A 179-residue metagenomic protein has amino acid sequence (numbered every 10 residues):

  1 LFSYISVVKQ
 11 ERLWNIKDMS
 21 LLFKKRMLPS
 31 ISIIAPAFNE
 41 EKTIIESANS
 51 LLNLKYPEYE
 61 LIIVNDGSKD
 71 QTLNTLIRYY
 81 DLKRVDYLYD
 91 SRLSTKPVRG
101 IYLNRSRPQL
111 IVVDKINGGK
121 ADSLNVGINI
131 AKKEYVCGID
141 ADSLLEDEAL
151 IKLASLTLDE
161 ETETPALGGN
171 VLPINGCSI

Functional and structural regions predicted by a protein language model:
L1-M27: N-terminal membrane-anchoring/stem segments of glycan-assembly enzymes
P29-S32, E60: Cell-envelope/extracellular polymer assembly enzymes that use nucleotide-activated donors
S47, R92-A131, I151-K152: Glycine-rich, basic loop-to-helix element that forms the pyrophosphate-binding segment of sugar-nucleotide handling
N49-E58, R78-D86: Short, acidic, metal-binding catalytic loop of nucleotide-sugar glycosyltransferases
N65-N74, R78-V85: A conserved acidic beta->alpha catalytic loop
V136: Short aromatic/hydrophobic "clamp" motif used to bind/position activated sugar donors
D140-L144: The conserved acidic donor/metal-binding loop of glycosyltransferases
E148-I179: Conserved donor NDP-sugar-binding/catalytic core segment of glycosyltransferases
